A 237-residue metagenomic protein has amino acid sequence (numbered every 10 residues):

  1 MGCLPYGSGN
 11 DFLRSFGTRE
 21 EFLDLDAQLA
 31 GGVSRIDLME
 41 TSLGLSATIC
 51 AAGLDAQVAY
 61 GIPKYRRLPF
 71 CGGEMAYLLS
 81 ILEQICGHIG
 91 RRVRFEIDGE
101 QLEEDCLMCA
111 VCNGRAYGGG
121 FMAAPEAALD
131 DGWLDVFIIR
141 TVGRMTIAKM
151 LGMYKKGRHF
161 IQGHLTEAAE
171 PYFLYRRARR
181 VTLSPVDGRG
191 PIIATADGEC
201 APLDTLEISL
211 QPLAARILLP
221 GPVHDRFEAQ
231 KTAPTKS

Functional and structural regions predicted by a protein language model:
M1-V111: Catalytic core of DAGKc-family lipid kinases
N10, R115-Y117, R189: Glycine-rich nucleotide phosphate-binding loop and flanking beta-alpha elements of Rossmann-like dinucleotide-binding
R35, S42, I89-R91, D105 (+5 more regions): A generic structural signal for well-ordered coil/turn residues at beta-strand boundaries that shape enzyme active-site
A51, D55, A110-P125, E199-C200: Glycine-rich phosphate/pyrophosphate-binding beta-alpha loops
D55-Q57, V111-N113, Q211, D225-E228: A short local loop/turn or secondary-structure capping micro-motif enriched for an aromatic residue
D55-V58, E103-D105, Y117-G120, R144-A148: Short acidic/glycine-rich loop or secondary-structure boundary segments that cap or lie
R66-A76, G119-G120, P125-A148: Gly/Ser/Thr-rich active-site loops/lids in small-molecule metabolic enzymes that frequently grip phosphoryl groups
I97, E103, A128, I138-S237: ATP/nucleoside-binding phosphotransfer catalytic cores, i.e., glycine-rich phosphate-binding loops
